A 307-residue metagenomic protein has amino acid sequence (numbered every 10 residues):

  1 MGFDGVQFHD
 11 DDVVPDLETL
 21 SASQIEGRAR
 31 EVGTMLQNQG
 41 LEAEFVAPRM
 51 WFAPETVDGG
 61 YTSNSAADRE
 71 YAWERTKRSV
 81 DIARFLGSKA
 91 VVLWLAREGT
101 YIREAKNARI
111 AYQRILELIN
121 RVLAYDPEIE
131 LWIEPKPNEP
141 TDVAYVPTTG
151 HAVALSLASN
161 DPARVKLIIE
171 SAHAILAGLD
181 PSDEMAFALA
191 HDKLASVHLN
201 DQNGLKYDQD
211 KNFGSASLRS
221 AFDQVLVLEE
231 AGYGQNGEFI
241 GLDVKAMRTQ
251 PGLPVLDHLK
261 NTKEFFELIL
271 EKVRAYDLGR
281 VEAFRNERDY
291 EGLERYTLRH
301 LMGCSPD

Functional and structural regions predicted by a protein language model:
M1-R84, E264-D307: N-terminal pre-domain/capping segments
G2, D81, E117-R121, P127-E130 (+1 more regions): Histidine-acidic metal/acid-base catalytic patches
D10-V14, A47-F52, L95-G99, P135-E139 (+3 more regions): Active-site-proximal loop/turn and secondary-structure-junction residues that shape catalytic pockets, frequently
P15-Q24, E104, T141-D142, N212-G214 (+1 more regions): Short, flexible/disordered intra-domain loops and linkers
G27-E31, Q37-F45, A53-K166, G292-Y296: Active-site acidic/histidine proton-transfer and metal-coordination neighborhood in alpha/beta enzyme cores
